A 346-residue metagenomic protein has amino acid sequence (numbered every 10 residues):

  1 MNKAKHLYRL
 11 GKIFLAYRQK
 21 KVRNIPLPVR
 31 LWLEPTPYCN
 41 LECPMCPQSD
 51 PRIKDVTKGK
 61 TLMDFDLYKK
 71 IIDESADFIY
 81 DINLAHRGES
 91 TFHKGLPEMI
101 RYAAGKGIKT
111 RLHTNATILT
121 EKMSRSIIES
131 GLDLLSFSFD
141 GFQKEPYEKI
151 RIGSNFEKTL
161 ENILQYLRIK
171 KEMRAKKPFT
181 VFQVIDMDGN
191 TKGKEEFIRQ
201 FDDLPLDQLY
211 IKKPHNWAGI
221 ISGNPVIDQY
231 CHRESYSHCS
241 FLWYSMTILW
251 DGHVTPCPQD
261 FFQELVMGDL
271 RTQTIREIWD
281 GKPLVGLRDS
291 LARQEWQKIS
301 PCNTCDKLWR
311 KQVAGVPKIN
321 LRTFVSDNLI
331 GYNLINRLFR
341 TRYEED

Functional and structural regions predicted by a protein language model:
N2-L134, E145, K149, E157-E161 (+2 more regions): Conserved alpha-helical substructure of the radical SAM core
N24-P26, Y236-S240: Short loop/turn motifs at secondary-structure junctions and domain boundaries
W32, T36-C39, V56, H232 (+2 more regions): Residue-level signal for mature regions of secreted extracellular proteins and peptides
Y38, D50-I53, S90, T117-I118 (+9 more regions): Short, solvent-exposed loop/turn segments at secondary-structure junctions
Y38, E42, H238, P301: The −1 position to Zn-ligating cysteines in a subset of zinc-ribbon hairpins
M63, K94, S154, E234 (+1 more regions): Residue-level signal for the nucleotide or nucleotide-sugar donor/cofactor binding architecture
D77-A85, A104-H113, I128-K144, E157-P225 (+2 more regions): Conserved C-terminal portion of the radical SAM core fold that forms the substrate/S-adenosylmethionine-binding
R168-F179, F201-S237, H253-V254, Q259-V313: C-terminal accessory region of radical SAM enzymes
